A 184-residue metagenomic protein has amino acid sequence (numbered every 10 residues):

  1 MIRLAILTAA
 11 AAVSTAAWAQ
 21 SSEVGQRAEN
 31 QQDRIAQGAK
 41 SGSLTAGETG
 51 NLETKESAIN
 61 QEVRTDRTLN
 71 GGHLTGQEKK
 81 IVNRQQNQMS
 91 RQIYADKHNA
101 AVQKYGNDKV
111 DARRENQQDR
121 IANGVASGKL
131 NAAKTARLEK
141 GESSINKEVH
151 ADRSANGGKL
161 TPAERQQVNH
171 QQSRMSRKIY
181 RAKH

Functional and structural regions predicted by a protein language model:
M1-L7: Bacterial N-terminal signal peptides that target proteins for export
L7, V13-A19: Sec/Tat signal peptide C-region and signal peptidase I cleavage site
A19-R27: Cleaved targeting-peptide boundary
A28-A58: N-terminal targeting signals for Sec/Tat export/insertion, comprising classic cleavable signal peptides
A46-T54, T75-R84, A132-K140, T161-H170: Short, charged, amphipathic alpha-helical segments
A58-G71, Q88-A101, S144-G157, R174-H184: Amphipathic alpha-helical coiled-coil segments
Y94-A133: Extended amphipathic alpha-helical interaction segments
